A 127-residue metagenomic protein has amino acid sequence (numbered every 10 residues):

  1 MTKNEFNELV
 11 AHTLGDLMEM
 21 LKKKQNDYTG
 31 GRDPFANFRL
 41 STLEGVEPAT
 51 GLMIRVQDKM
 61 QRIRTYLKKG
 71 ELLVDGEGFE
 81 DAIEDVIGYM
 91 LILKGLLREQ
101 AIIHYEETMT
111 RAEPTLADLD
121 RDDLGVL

Functional and structural regions predicted by a protein language model:
M1-L127: Intrinsically disordered, low-complexity regulatory regions that flank transcription factor DNA-binding cores
